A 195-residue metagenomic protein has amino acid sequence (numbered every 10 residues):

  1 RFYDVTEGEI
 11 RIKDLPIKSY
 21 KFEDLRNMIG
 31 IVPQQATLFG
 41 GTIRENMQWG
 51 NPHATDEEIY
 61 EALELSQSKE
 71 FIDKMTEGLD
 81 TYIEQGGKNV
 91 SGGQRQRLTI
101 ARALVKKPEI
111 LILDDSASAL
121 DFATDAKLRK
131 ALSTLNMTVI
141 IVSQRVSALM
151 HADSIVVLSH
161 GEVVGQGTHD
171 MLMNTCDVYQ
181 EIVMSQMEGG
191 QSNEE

Functional and structural regions predicted by a protein language model:
V5-I12, S19, R26, R44-Q85 (+2 more regions): ABC ATPase nucleotide-binding domain helical subdomain, centered on the C-loop/LSGGQ "ABC signature"
E23, I29-P33, I140: ABC nucleotide-binding domain signature
E57, L65, K74-G78, M150-E195: C-terminal portion of ABC ATPase nucleotide-binding domains
S91-G92, L98-A103, K127, I141: ABC ATPase nucleotide-binding domain "signature" region
V105-E109: A short, proline-enriched helix->beta-strand linker immediately N-terminal to the Walker B motif in ABC-type P-loop
L111-D114: Catalytic Walker B motif of ABC-type/P-loop ATPase nucleotide-binding domains
D121-A131: Conserved D-loop/post-Walker B switch-helix segment of ABC ATPase nucleotide-binding domains
A131-I141, L149: Conserved catalytic loops of ABC-family nucleotide-binding domains
